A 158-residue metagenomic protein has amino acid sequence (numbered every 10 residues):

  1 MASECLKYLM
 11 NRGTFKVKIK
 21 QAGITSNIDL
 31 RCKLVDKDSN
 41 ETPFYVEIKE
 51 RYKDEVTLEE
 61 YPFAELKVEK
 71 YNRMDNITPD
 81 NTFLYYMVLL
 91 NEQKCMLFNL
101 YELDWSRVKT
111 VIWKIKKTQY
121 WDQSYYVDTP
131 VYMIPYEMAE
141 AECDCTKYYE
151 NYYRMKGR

Functional and structural regions predicted by a protein language model:
M1-A22: Acidic-basic catalytic patches of nuclease active cores, encompassing PD-(D/E)XK and other metal-cofactor nuclease
Q21, E47-K49, V88-L90: Short His-Asn-centered micro-motif
Q21-R31: Beta-rich nucleic-acid/ligand-interaction surfaces
T25-N27, E41-Y45, P79-T82: Short connector loops at helix/strand junctions that flank enzyme active sites, especially segments positioning acidic
L30-D54: Conserved catalytic cores of phosphodiester-cleaving nucleases, focusing on short active-site segments
D38-N40, L90-R158: Non-catalytic C-terminal interaction segments of nucleic acid-processing enzymes
R51-I77: Mg2+/Mn2+-dependent nuclease catalytic core
K70-K94: Aromatic- and glycine-enriched beta-alpha-beta binding-site module
